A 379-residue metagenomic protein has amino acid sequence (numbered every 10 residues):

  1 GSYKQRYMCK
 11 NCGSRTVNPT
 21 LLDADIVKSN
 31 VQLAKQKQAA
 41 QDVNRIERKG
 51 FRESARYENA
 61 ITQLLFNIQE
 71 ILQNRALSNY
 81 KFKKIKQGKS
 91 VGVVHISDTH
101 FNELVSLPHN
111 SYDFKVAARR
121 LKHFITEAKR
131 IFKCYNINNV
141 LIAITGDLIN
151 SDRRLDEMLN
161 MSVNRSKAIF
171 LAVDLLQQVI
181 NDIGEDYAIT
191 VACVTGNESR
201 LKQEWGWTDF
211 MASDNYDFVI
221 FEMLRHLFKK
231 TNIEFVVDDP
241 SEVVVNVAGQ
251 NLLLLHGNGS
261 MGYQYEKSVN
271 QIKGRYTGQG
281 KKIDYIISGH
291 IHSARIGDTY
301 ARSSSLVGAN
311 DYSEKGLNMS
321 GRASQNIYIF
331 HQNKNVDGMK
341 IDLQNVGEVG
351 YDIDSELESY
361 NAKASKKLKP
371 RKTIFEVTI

Functional and structural regions predicted by a protein language model:
G1-Y3, I85: Short, flexible, mixed-charge glycine/proline-rich loop motifs that serve as phosphate/nucleic-acid-contacting
Y3-V17: Cysteine-rich micro-motifs
N18-Y135, Y328, I341-N345, I353-E358 (+1 more regions): Basic, amphipathic N-terminal segments that precede the first structured/catalytic domain
V31, N79, F170, I183 (+3 more regions): Catalytic phosphate/metal-binding cores of nucleic-acid and nucleotide-processing enzymes, i.e., regions that mediate
N79-S97, L107-L224: Core catalytic region of metal-dependent phosphoesterases/phosphodiesterases, especially metallo-beta-lactamase-like
K84-V93, V244-L253, D298: Beta-strand-turn-beta hairpins that frame and shape the catalytic cleft of phosphate-ester-processing enzymes
S97-T99, G146-L148, G196-S199, G257-G259 (+2 more regions): Active-site metal-binding loops of divalent metal-dependent hydrolases
F210-F218, M223-P240, A248-L357: Conserved beta-sheet core of the metallophosphoesterase superfamily
